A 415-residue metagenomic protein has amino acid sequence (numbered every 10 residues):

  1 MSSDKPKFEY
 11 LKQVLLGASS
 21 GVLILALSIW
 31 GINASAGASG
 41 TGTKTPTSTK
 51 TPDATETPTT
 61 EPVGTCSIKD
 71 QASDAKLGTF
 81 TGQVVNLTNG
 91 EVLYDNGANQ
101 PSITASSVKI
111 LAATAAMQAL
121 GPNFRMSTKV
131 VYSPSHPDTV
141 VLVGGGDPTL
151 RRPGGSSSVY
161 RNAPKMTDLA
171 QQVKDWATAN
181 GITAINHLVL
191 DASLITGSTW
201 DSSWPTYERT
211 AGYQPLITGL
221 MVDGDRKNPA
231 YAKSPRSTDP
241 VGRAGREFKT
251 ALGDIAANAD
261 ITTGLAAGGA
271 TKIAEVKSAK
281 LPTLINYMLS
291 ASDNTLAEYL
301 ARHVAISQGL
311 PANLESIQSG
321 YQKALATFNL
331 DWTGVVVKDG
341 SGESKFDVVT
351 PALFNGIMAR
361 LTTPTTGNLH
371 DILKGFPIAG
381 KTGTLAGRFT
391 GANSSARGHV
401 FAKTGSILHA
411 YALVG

Functional and structural regions predicted by a protein language model:
M1-L23: N-terminal export and membrane-targeting signals
G40-P101, P122, A170-T183: Beta-lactamase-like hydrolase cores
T79, D138-T218, D225, D254-A257 (+2 more regions): Mid-domain, small-residue-enriched loop/turn segments at the edges of structured enzyme/sensor domains
G90, T104-P122, L188, L220 (+2 more regions): Active-site SXXK
Q118-S135, A256-T263, L369-L373: Short, well-structured active-site flanking segments
V131-Y132, E208-T210, Y411-G415: Short, surface-exposed beta-strand/loop micro-motifs that present aromatic residues
D225-D371: A small/polar active-site loop signature that marks catalytic segments
D339-G415: C-terminal soluble interaction/assembly domains
